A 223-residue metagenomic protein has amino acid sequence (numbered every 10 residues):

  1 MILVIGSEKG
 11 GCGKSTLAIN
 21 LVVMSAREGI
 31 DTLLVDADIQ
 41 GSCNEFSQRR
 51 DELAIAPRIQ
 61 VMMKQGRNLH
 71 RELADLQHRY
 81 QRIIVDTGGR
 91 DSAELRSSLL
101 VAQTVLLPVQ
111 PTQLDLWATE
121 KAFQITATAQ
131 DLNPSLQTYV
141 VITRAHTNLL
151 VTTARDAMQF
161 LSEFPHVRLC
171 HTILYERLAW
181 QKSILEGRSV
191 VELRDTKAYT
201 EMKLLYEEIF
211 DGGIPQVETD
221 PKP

Functional and structural regions predicted by a protein language model:
I2-E8, C12, N20-G89, A93 (+2 more regions): P-loop/Walker-type NTP enzyme "switch/lid" segment
S15: Walker A/P-loop
E45, S92-S98, L116-A118: Conserved ATPase-coupling elements of RecA-like P-loop NTPase cores
E94-Q113: Inter-motif core of Ras-like GTPase G domains
T119-S135: Conserved C-terminal guanine-recognition region of P-loop GTPase G domains, centered on the G4
R144, M158-R188: Beta-strand-loop-alpha "switch" segments that mediate conformational coupling across diverse proteins
I184-Y199: C-terminal boundary of histidine-terminating zinc-finger modules
